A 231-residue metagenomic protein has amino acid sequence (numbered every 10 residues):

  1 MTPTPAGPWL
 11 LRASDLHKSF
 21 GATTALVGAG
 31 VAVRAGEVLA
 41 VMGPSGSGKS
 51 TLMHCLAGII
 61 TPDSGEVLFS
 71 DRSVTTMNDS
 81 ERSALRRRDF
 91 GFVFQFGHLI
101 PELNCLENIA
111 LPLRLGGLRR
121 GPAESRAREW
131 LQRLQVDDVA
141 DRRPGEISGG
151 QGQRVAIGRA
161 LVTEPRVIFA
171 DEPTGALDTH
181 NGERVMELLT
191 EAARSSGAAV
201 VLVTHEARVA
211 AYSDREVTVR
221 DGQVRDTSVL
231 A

Functional and structural regions predicted by a protein language model:
M1-H17, R225-A231: ABC-family P-loop ATPase nucleotide-binding domain
W9-V219: ABC family nucleotide-binding domain
